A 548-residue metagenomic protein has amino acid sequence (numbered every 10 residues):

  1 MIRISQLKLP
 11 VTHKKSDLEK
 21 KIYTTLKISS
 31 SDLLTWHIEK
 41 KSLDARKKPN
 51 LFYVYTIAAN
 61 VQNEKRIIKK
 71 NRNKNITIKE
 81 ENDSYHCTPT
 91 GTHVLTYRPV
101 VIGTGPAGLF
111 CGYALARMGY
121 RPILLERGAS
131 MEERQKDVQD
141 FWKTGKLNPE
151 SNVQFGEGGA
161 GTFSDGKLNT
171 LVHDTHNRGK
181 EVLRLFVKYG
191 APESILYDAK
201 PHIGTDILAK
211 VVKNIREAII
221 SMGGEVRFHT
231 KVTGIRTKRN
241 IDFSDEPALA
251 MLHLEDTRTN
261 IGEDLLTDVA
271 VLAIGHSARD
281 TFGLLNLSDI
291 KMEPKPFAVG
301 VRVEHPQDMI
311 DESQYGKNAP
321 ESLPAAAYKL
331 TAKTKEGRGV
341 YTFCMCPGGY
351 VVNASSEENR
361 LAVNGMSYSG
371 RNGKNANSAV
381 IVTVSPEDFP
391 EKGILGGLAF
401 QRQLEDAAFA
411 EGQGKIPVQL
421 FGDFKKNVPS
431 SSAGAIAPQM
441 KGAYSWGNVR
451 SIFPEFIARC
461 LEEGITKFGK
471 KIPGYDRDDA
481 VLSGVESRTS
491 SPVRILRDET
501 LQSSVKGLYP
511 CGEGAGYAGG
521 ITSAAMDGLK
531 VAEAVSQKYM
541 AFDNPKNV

Functional and structural regions predicted by a protein language model:
M1-Y53, I57-F163, K167-V548: Residues forming the flavin
